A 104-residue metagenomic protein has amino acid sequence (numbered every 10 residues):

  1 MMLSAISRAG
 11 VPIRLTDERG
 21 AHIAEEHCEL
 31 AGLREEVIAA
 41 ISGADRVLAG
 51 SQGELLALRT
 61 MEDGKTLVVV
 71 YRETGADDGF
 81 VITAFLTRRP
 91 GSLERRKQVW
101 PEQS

Functional and structural regions predicted by a protein language model:
M1-S104: Ribonuclease/tRNase effector modules and their secretory precursors
